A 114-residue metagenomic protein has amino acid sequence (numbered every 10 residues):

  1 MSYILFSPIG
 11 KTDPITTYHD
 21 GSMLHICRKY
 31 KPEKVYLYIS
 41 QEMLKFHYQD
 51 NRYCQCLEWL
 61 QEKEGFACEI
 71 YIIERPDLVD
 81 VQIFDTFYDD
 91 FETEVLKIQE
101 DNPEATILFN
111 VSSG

Functional and structural regions predicted by a protein language model:
M1-L108: Long, low-complexity, Lys/Arg-enriched
V111-G114: Active-site histidine-anchored catalytic micro-motif
